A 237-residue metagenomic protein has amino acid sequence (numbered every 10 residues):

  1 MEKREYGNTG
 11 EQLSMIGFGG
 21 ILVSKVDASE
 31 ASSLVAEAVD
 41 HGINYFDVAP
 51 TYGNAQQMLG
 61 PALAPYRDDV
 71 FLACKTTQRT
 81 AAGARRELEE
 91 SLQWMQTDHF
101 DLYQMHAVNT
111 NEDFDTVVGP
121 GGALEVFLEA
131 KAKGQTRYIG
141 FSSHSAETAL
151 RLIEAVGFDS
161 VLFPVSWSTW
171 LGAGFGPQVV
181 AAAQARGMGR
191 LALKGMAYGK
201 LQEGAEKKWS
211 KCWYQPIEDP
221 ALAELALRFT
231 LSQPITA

Functional and structural regions predicted by a protein language model:
M1-V70, V126, A132: N-terminal binding-site loop/beta-alpha segment at the start of enzyme catalytic domains that lines or forms
Y6, F18, F46, L59 (+8 more regions): Conserved, mostly hydrophobic/aromatic
G7-G10, D40, L59-D68, E89-D98 (+2 more regions): Acidic (Asp/Glu)-rich catalytic clusters
E11-I16, G42-Y45, R67-V70, T97-D101 (+4 more regions): Short, well-ordered coil/turn segments that N-cap beta-strands
I16-S29, A73-G83, F114-D115, W209-P220: Active-site mouth loops of central-metabolism enzymes
K25-V39, A81-Q96, H144-I153, A221-F229: Short, acidic/polar
R85-Q104, E129-K133: CE4/NodB-like, metal-dependent polysaccharide N-deacetylase domain that modifies extracellular/periplasmic N-acetylated
V108-A237: Beta/alpha (TIM)-barrel catalytic core signal, keyed to glycine-rich beta->alpha loops juxtaposed to Asp/Glu that bind
